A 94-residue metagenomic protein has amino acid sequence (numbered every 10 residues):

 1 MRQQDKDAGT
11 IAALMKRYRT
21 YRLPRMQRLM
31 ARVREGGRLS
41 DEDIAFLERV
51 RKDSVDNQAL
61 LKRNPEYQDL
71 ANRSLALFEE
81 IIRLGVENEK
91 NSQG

Functional and structural regions predicted by a protein language model:
M1-G94: Acidic, Ser/Pro/Thr-rich low-complexity regulatory regions and the short amphipathic helical interaction modules they
